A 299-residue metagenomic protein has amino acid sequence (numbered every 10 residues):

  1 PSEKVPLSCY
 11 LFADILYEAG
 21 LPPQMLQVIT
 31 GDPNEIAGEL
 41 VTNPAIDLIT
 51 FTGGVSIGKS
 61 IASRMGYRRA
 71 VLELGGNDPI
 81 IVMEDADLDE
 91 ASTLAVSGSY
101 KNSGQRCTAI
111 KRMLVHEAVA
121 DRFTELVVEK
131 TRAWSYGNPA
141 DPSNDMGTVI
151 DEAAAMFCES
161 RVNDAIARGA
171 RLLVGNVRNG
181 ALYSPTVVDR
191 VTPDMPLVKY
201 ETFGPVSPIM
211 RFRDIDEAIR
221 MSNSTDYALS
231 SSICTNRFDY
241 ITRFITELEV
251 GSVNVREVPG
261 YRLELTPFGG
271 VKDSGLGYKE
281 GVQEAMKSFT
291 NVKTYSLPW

Functional and structural regions predicted by a protein language model:
P1-E90, F212: Rossmann-like NAD(P) dinucleotide-binding subdomain of oxidoreductase/dehydrogenase enzymes
K4-V5, V55-I57, D78, D121 (+3 more regions): Glycine-rich nucleotide phosphate-binding loop and flanking beta-alpha elements of Rossmann-like dinucleotide-binding
P6-Y10, G38, K59, I80 (+6 more regions): Alpha-helical elements of the RecA-like P-loop NTPase motor core of helicases
L21, I46, I81, S135 (+2 more regions): Conserved C-terminal structural/oligomerization subdomain of aldehyde/semialdehyde dehydrogenase
Q24, P44, A118, R122 (+3 more regions): Cytosolic histidine kinase catalytic core of two-component systems
I36-A37, A91, S222, I241: Short, hydrophobic alpha-helical packing/hinge segments within bilobed ligand-binding/sensory domains
L48, G54-T192, I215, M221 (+1 more regions): ALDH superfamily catalytic-core signature
